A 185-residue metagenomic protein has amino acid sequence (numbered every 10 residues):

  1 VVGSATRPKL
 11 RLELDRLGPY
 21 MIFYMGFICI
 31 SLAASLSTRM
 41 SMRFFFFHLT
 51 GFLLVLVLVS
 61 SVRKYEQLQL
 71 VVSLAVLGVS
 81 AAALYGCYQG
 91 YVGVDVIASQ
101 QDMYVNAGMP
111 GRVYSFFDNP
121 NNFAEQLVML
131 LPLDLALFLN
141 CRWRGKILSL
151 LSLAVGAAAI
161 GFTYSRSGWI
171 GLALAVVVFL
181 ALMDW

Functional and structural regions predicted by a protein language model:
V1-F52: N-terminal hydrophobic segments of proteins, predominantly signal-anchor/transmembrane helices of inner/organellar
L12-L17, E66-S73: Membrane-interfacial loop-to-helix junctions in multi-pass inner-membrane proteins
I22-A33, T50-L53, Q69-M109, S115-W185: Alpha-helical transmembrane segments of multi-pass inner-membrane proteins
M40, Y65-Q69, G111: Generic alpha-helical secondary structure signal
V57: A polyanion-binding, active-site-adjacent surface
